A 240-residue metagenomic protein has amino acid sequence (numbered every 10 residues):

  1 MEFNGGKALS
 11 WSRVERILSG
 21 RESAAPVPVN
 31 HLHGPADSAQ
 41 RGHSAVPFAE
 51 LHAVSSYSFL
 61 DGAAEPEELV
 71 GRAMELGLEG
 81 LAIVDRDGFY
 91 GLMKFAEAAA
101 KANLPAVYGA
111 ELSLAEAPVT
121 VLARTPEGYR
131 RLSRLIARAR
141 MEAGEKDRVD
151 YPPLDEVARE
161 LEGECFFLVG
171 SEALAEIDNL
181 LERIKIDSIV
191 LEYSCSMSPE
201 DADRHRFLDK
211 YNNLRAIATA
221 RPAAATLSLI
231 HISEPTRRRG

Functional and structural regions predicted by a protein language model:
M1-L229, S233, R237: Phosphodiester-processing cores and adjacent nucleic acid-binding clamps
